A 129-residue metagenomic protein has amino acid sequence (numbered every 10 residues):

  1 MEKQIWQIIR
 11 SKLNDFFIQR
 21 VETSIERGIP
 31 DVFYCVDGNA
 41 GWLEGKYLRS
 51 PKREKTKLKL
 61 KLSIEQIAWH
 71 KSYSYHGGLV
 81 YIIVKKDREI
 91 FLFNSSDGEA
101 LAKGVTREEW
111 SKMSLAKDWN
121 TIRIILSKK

Functional and structural regions predicted by a protein language model:
M1-T23: Acidic-basic catalytic patches of nuclease active cores, encompassing PD-(D/E)XK and other metal-cofactor nuclease
D15-D37: Active-site metal-binding core of divalent-cation-utilizing nuclease and nuclease-like domains
V21, W42-G45, I83: Short, conserved beta-strand edge motifs with alternating hydrophobic and charged residues
V32-Y34, G38-P51: Conserved catalytic cores of phosphodiester-cleaving nucleases, focusing on short active-site segments
L48-W69, Y73: Mg2+/Mn2+-dependent nuclease catalytic core
K71-A100: Nucleic-acid nuclease catalytic cores
E108-K129: Charged phosphate-binding loop/patch that engages nucleotide di/tri-phosphates or the phosphate backbone of nucleic
